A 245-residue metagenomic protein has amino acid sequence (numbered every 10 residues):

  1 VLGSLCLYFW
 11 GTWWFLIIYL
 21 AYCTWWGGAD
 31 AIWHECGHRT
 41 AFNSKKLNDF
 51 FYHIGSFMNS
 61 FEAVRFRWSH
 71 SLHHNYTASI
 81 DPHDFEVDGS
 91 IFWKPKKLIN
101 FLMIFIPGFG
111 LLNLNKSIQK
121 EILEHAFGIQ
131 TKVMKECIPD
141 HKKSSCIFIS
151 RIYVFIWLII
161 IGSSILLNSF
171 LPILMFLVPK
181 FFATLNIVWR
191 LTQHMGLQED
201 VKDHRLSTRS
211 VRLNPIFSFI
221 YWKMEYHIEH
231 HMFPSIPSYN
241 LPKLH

Functional and structural regions predicted by a protein language model:
V1-T24, F57-F176, S238-H245: Non-catalytic, topology-defining segments of multipass membrane proteins
L7-A31, F50, I54-V64, P179-A183 (+1 more regions): Membrane-embedded alpha-helical segments that form the functional core of polytopic membrane enzymes, especially those
C23-C36, E62, F66, L112-I118 (+2 more regions): Transmembrane alpha-helical segments that form the membrane-embedded catalytic/substrate-channel core of multi-pass
W26-K45, F66-A78, W189-G196, I220-S238: Acidic (Asp/Glu-rich) catalytic motifs at the cytosolic membrane interface
H38-N43, Q130-M134, W157-I160, L213-S218: Short hydrophobic/aromatic-rich motifs at helix boundaries and adjacent loops
A41-S60, P82-L98, K202-N214: Juxtamembrane helix-capping/reentrant segments at transmembrane boundaries
H53, I187, K243-L244: Generic recognition of well-ordered alpha-helical segments
D203-H227, H231-H245: Long, positively charged, glycine-interspersed low-complexity recognition regions
